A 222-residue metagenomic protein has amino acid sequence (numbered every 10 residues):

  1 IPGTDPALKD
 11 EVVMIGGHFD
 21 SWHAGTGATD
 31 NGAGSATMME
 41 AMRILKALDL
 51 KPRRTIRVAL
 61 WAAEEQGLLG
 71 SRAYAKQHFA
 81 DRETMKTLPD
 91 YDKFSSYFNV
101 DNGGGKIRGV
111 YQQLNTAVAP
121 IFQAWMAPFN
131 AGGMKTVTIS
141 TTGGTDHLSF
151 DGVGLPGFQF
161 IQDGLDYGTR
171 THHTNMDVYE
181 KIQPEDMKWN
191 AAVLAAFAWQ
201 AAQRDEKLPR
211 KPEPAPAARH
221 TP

Functional and structural regions predicted by a protein language model:
I1-G27, E40-R43, A47-R53: Soluble metallo-hydrolase cores and metallopeptidase-like ectodomains found primarily in the secretory/periplasmic
T4, E40-L48, Y74-Q77, D81 (+3 more regions): Structured segments of extracytoplasmic/periplasmic soluble domains in secreted or envelope-associated proteins
V12-M14, R53-A62, Y91-D92, S96-Y97 (+1 more regions): Beta-strand segments within the central parallel beta-sheet cores of soluble alpha/beta enzyme folds
G25-T29, V110-Q112: Short, solvent-exposed loop/turn segments at secondary-structure boundaries
A28-M39, L50, E65-L69, T116 (+3 more regions): Soluble non-cytosolic domains of exported or imported proteins
R43, A47, R54-R57, Y167-P222: His/Asp/Glu-rich mid-to-C-terminal helical/loop segments that flank catalytic regions of hydrolases
W61-T171: Metal-dependent peptidase/peptidase-like ectodomains
